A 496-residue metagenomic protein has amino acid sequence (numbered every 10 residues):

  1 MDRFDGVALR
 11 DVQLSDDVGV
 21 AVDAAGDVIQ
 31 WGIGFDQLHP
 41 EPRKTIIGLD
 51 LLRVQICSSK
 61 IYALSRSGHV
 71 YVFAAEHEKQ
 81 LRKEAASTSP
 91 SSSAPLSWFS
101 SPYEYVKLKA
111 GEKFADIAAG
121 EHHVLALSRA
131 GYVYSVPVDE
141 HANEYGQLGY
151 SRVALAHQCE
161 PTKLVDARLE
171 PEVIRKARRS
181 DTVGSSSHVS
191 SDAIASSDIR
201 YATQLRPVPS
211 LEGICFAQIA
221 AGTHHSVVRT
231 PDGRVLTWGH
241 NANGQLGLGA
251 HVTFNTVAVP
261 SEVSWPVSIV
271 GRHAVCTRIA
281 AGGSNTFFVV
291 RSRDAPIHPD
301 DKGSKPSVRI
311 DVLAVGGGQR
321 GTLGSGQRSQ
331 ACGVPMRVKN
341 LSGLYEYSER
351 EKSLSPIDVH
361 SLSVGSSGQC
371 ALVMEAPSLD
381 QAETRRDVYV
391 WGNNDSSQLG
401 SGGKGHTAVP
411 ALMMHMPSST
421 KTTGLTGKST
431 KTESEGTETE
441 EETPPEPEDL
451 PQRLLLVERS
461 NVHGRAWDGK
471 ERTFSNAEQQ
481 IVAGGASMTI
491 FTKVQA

Functional and structural regions predicted by a protein language model:
D2-F4, R43-I47, V106-A110, V208-L211 (+4 more regions): Surface loop/turn motifs at the tips and blade-to-blade linkers of beta-strand repeat domains
D16-D17, A25-G26, S58-S59, S67-G68 (+14 more regions): Short coil/turn segments that connect the beta-strands within blades of beta-propeller domains
V18, A25-G26, G34, S67 (+11 more regions): Residue-level signature of beta-propeller blades and closely related beta-rich strand-turn architectures in secreted
V18-A21, Q30, K60-A63, V72 (+9 more regions): Conserved core positions of repeat-based scaffolds
A86-L96, Q147-Y201, T437: Fungal intrinsically disordered, low-complexity polar regions
H122, A142-Y145, S190-H251, N255 (+5 more regions): Beta-propeller domains
A280-V308, L313, G317-G321, K339-L341 (+3 more regions): Loop/turn-rich, solvent-exposed surfaces of beta-rich toroidal or solenoidal domains
C370, D387-Y389, N393-K421, R465-A496: Blade-level signature of beta-propeller repeat domains, shared across WD40, Kelch, NHL, RCC1 and BNR/Asp-box propellers
